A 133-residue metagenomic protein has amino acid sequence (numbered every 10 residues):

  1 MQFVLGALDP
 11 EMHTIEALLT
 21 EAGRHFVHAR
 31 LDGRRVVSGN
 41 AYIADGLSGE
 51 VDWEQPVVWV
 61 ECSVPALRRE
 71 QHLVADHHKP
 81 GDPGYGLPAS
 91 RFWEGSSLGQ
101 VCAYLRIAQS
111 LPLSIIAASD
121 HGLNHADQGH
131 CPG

Functional and structural regions predicted by a protein language model:
M1-G133: Replace "Mg2+/Mn2+-dependent" with "divalent metal-dependent
